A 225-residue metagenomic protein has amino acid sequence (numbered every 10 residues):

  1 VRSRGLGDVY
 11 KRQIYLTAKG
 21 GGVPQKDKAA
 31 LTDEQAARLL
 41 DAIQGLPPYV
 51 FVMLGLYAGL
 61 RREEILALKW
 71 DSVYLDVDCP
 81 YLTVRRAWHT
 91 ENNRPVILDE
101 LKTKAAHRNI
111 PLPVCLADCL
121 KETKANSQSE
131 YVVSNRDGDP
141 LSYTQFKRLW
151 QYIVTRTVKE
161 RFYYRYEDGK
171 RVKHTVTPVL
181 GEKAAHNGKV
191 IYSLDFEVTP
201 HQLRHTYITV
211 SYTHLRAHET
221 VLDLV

Functional and structural regions predicted by a protein language model:
V1-Y10, H214-A217, V221-L224: Single conserved hydrophobic/aromatic residue that forms the stacking wall/gate of nucleotide- or nucleobase-binding
S3-R4, D8-V23, T177-K183: Short, charged hinge/linker segments at domain and secondary-structure junctions
K11-L68, D78, A105-A106: Basic, Lys/Arg- and aromatic-enriched nucleic-acid-binding interface segment
I14-G20, E34-Q35, L68-E122: Conserved tyrosine-mediated DNA breakage-rejoining catalytic core shared by Y-recombinases
D41-L46, A58, I110, A125-V132 (+2 more regions): Short, basic (Lys/Arg/His-rich) helix/loop patches that form interaction surfaces in the mid-to-C-terminal regions
S72-C79, E197, L215-V225: Short, polar N-cap/turn motifs at the start of nucleic acid-interacting alpha helices
